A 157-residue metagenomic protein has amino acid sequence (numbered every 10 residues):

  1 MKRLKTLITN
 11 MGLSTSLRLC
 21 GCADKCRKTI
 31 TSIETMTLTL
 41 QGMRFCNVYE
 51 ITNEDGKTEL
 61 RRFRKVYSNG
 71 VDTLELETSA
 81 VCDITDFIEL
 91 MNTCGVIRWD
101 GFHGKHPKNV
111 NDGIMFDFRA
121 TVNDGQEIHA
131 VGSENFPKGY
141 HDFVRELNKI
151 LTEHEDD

Functional and structural regions predicted by a protein language model:
K2, L17, C26, L60-F63: Short, intrinsically disordered low-complexity segments
K2-R18: Sec-dependent bacterial lipoprotein signal peptides
R3-T6, T35, I51, D55: Intrinsic disorder/low-complexity segments enriched in polar/small residues
T9, A23, C46, T52-E54 (+2 more regions): Intrinsic-disorder/low-complexity regions
L17-M43, E77, V81, T93-D157: Short, well-ordered, aromatic-rich surface patches in folded extracellular/luminal domains
N47-N69: Short, flexible N-terminal segments of the mature chain
N53, Y67, V71, Y140 (+1 more regions): Generic alpha-helical secondary structure signal
R64-I97: A short-motif feature that recognizes glycine-rich, charge-decorated loops that bind or process nucleotide phosphates
